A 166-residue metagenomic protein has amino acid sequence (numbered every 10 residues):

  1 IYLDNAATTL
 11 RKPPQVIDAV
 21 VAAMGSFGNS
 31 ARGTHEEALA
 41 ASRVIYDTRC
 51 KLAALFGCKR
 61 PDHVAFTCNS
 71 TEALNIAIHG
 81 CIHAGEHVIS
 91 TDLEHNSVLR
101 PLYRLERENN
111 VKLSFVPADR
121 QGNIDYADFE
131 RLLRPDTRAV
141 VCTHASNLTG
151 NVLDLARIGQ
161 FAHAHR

Functional and structural regions predicted by a protein language model:
I1-R166: Pyridoxal 5′-phosphate
